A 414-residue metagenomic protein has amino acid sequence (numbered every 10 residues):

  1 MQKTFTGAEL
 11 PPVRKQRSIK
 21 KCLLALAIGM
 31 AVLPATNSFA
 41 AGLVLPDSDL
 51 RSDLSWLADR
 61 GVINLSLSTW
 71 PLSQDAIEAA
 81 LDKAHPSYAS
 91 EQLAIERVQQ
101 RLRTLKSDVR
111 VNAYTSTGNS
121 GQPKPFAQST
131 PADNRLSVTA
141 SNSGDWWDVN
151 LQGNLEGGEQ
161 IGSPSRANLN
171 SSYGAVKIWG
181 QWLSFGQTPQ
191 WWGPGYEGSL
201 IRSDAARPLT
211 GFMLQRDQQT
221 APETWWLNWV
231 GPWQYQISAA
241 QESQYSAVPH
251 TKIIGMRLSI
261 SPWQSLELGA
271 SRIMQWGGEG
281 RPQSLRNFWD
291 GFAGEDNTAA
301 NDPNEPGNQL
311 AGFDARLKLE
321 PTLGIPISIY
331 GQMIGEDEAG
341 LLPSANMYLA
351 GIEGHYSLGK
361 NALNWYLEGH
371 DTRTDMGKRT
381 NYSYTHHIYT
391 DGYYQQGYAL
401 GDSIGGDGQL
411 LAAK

Functional and structural regions predicted by a protein language model:
K3-F5, E9-N37: Gram-negative bacterial Sec-dependent N-terminal signal peptides
I28, S38-Q128: N-terminal periplasmic/intermembrane-space "pro-region" immediately following the signal or transit peptide
L43, S66-S68, V98-V109, S143-V149 (+6 more regions): Short loop/turn motifs that connect adjacent beta-strands in outer-membrane beta-barrel proteins
L67, P123-S129, E159-S163, L200-S203 (+4 more regions): Outer-membrane beta-barrel domain signature
V111-F126, D148-E159, L183-W191, G195-S199 (+4 more regions): Transmembrane beta-strand segments that form the barrel wall of outer-membrane beta-barrel proteins
P131-P232: Well-ordered mid-protein domain cores that form the structural environment of catalytic cofactors
G211-Y393, G406: Signature for the C-terminal beta-barrel architecture of outer-membrane proteins
A412-K414: C-terminal amphipathic "assembly/sorting" segment characterized by alternating charged and hydrophobic residues
